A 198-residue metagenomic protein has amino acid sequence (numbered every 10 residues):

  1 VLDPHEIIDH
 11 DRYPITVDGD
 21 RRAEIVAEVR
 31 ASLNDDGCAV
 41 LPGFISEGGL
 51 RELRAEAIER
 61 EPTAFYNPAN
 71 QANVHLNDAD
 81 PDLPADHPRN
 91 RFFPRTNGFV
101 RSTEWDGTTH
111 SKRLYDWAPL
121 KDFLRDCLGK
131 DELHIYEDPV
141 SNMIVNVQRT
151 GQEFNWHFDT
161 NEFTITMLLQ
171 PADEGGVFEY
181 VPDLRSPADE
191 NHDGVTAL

Functional and structural regions predicted by a protein language model:
V1-D35: Fe(II)/2-oxoglutarate
H10, D18-R22, T108, W117 (+1 more regions): Polar helix-capping/helix-linker motif
Y13-D18, A23, F44, N70-D78: Basic/polar, acidic-poor N-terminal "presequence/leader" segments that form or can form short amphipathic helices
V29, G37, E52-R54: A structural signal for short hydrophobic/aromatic patches embedded in well-ordered alpha helices
A39-I45: Short amphipathic
I45, E52-A64, D82-P139: Signature of the catalytic double-stranded beta-helix
R60, A64-V74: N-terminal low-complexity, intrinsically disordered segments
E104-K112, P119-L198: Catalytic core of non-heme Fe(II) oxygenases with the double-stranded beta-helix
